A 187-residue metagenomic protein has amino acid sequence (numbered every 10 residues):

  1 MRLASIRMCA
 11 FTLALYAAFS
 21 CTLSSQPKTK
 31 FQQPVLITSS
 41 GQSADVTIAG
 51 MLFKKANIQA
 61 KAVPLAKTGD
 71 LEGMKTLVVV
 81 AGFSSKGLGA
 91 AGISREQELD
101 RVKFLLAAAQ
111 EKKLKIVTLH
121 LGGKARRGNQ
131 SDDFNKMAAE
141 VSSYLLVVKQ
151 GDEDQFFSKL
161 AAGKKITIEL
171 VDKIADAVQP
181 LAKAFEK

Functional and structural regions predicted by a protein language model:
M1-F11: Bacterial N-terminal signal peptides that target proteins for export
C9-S20: Bacterial N-terminal signal peptides
S25-K30, L36, V148-K187: Charged, low-complexity C-terminal accessory regions
T29-K55: Short, charged N-terminal beta->alpha structural module
F53-G73: A short, well-structured beta->alpha microelement
G89-K113, A161-I168: A short, gly/pro- and small-residue-rich
E98-D132, K173-E186: Ser/Thr/Gly-rich flexible loops in soluble cytosolic domains mediating phosphotransfer, phosphorylation
R127-K159: Structural recognition of alpha->loop->beta junctions
